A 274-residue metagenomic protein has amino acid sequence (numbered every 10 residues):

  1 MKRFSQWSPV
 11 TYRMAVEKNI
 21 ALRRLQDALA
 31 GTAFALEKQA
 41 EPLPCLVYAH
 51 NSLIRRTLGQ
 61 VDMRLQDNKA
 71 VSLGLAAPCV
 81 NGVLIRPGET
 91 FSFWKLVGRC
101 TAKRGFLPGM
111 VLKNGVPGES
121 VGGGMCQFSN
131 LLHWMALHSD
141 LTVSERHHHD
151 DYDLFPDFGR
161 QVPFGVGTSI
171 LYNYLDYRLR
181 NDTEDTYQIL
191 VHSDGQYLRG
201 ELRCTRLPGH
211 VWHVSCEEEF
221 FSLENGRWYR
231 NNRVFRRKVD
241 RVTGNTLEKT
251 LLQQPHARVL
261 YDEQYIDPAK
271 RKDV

Functional and structural regions predicted by a protein language model:
M1-V274: Well-ordered beta-sheet/strand-loop patches within structured domains
